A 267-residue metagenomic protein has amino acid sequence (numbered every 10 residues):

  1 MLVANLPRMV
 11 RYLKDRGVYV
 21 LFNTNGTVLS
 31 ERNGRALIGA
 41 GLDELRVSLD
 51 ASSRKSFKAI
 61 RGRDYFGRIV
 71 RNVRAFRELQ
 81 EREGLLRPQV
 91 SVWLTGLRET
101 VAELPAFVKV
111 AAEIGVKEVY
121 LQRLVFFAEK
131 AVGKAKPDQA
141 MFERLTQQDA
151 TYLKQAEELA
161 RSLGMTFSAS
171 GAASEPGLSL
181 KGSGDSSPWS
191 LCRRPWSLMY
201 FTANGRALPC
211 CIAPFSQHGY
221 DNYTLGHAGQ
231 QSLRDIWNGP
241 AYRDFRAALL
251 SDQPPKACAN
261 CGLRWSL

Functional and structural regions predicted by a protein language model:
M1-N23, T27-A40: Conserved Radical SAM active-site core
L6, V18, G62-Y65, N238-A241: Amphipathic alpha-helical protein-protein interaction surfaces
R11, D15, E78, L263: Short, well-ordered alpha-helices that flank and scaffold nucleotide-derived cofactor binding pockets
Y19, R35, G39-L208, I212-Q231: Radical SAM enzyme [4Fe-4S]-AdoMet core and its adjacent flexible, acidic and glycine-rich loops/tails across
S30, K58, R234: Nucleotide phosphate-binding site architecture
W189-S190, P214-L263: Membrane-interface junctions of multi-pass transporters
S266: Short functional micro-motifs and their immediate structural scaffolds
